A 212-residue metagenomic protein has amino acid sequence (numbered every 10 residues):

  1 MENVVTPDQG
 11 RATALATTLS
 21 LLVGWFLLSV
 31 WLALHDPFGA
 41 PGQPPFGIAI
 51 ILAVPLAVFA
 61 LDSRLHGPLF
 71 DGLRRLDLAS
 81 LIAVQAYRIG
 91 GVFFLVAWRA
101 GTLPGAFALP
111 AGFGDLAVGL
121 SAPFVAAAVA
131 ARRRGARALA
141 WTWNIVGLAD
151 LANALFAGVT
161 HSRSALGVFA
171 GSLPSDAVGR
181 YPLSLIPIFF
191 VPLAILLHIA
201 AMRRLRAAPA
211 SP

Functional and structural regions predicted by a protein language model:
V5-L21: N-terminal membrane topogenic signal
T6-R11, F38-P41, H66-L78, A131-A138 (+1 more regions): Membrane-interface helix-boundary motifs at transmembrane edges
L19-L32, I48-L65, L151-L155: Hydrophobic core of alpha-helical transmembrane segments in multi-pass integral membrane proteins
A40-L103: A glycine-rich, hydrophobic loop/mini-helix early in the fold
I51-R64, A117-A126, L185-R203: Hydrophobic cores of alpha-helical transmembrane segments in multi-pass inner/ER membrane proteins, independent
V84-A140: Membrane-proximal helix-loop-helix units in multi-pass membrane proteins
A140-A157: Hydrophobic alpha-helical membrane-insertion segments
S164-S184: Short, membrane-exposed interhelical loops at transmembrane-helix boundaries
